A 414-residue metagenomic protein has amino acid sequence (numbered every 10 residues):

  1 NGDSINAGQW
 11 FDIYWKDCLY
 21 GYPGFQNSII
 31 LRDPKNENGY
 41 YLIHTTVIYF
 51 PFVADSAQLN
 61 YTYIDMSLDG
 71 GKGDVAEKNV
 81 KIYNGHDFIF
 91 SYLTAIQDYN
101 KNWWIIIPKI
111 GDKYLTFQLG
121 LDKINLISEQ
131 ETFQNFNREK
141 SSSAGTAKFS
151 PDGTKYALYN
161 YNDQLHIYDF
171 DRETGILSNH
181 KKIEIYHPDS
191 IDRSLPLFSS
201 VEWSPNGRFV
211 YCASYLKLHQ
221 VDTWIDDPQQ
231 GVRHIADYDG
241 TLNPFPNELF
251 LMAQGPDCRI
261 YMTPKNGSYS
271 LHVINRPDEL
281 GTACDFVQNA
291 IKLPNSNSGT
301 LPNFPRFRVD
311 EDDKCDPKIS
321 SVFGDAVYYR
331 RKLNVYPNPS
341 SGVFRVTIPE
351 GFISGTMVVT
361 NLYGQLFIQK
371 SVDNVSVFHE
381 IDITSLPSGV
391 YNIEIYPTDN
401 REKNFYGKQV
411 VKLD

Functional and structural regions predicted by a protein language model:
N1-K182, P188-F323: Beta-propeller fold recognition
F286-V287, F323-G324, F344, Q409-V410: Aromatic-residue hotspot detector
V322-A326, V358: Eukaryotic, compositionally biased intrinsically disordered regions
R330-Y336, S340-D414: C-terminal outer-membrane/trafficking sorting elements
